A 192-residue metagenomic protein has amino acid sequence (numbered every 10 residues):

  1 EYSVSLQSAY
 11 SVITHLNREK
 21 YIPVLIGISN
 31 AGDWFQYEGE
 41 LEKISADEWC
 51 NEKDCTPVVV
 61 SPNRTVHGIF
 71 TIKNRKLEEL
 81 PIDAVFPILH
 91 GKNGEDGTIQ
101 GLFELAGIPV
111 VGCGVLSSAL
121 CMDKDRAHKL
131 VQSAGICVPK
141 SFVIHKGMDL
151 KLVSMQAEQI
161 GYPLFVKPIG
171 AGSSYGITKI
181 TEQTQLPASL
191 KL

Functional and structural regions predicted by a protein language model:
E1-V111, V115-L116, L120-M122, R126 (+2 more regions): ATP-binding N-terminal substructure of ATP-dependent carboxylate-amine bond-forming enzymes
P23, V138-K140: Short beta-strand elements in bilobed, periplasmic/extracellular small-molecule ligand-binding domains
L80, I136, I160: Structured loop/turn residues at beta-strand edges in well-structured enzyme cores
V111-G112, P139, F165: Structural detector of well-ordered beta-strand residues that form the stable sheet scaffold of enzyme domains
L130-V138, L192: Basic phosphate/pyrophosphate-binding loop/patch that engages nucleotide-derived ligands
V131-Q132, A157-I177: ATP-grasp fold ATP-binding core
V143, K167-G170, T181-E182: Short, structured patches in soluble enzyme cores that scaffold and shape functional sites
Q159, Y175-L192: Conserved ATP-binding module of the ATP-grasp superfamily
